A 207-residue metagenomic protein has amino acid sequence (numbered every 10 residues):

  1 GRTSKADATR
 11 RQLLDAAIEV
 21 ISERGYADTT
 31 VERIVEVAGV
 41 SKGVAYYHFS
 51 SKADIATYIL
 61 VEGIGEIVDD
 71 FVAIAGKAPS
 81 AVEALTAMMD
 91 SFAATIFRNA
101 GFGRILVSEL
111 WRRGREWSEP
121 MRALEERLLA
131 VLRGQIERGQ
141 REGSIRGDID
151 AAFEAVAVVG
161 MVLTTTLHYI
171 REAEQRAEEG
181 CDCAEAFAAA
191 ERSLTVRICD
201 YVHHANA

Functional and structural regions predicted by a protein language model:
Q12, A16, V20-D54, Y58: Helix-turn-helix
F49, S108-R113: Short helix-capping/turn signature of helix-turn-helix
Y58, V72-G101, A151-V158: Hydrophobic alpha-helical connector segments
V61-V68: Short, basic, alpha-helical segments at the C-terminal edge of helix-turn-helix-like DNA-binding modules
E83-T86, E119-L124, R141-V159, A189 (+1 more regions): All-alpha amphipathic helical-bundle segments outside canonical DNA-binding/catalytic cores that form hydrophobic
S91, F102, E116-R127: Short, solvent-exposed amphipathic helices
S91-A94, R98, E126, A130 (+2 more regions): C-terminal peripheral helix-coil segments that are non-catalytic and often amphipathic
R104-L106, D148, E178: Short, hydrophobic secondary-structure boundary micro-motifs
